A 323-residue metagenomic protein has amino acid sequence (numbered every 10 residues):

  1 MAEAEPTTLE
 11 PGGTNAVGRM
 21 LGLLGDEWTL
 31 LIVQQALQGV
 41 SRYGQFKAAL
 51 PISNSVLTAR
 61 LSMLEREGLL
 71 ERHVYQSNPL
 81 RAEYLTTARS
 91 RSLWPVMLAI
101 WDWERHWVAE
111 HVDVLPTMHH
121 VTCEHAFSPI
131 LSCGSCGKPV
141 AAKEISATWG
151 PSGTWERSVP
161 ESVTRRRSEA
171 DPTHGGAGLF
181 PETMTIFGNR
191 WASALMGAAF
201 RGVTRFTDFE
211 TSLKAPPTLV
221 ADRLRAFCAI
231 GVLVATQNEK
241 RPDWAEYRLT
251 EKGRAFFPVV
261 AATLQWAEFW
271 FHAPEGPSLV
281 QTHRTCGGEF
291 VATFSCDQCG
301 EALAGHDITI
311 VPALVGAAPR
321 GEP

Functional and structural regions predicted by a protein language model:
A2-L21, P160-M184: Short, Lys/Arg-enriched N-terminal segment that forms or immediately precedes the first helix of a structured domain
E3, A49, S55, S62 (+1 more regions): Catalytic cores of eukaryotic secretory-pathway lumenal/extracellular enzymes that build and remodel glycoconjugates
G13, L23-W28, V33, L37 (+8 more regions): Long C-terminal interaction/binding lobes of large macromolecular proteins
N15-V56, V114, G178-L219: N-terminal helix-turn-helix DNA-binding core of bacterial DNA-binding proteins
G25, Q76-M97, R241-V260: Basic, amphipathic "hinge/linker" alpha-helix immediately C-terminal to the N-terminal HTH DNA-binding motif
L61-S62, L224-R225: Short, hydrophobic-biased segments on the C-terminal half of alpha helices that form "recognition helices"
E65-L80, I230-P242: Beta-hairpin "wing" of winged helix-turn-helix
R105-P172, H272-P323: C-terminal regulatory/oligomerization modules of transcriptional regulators
